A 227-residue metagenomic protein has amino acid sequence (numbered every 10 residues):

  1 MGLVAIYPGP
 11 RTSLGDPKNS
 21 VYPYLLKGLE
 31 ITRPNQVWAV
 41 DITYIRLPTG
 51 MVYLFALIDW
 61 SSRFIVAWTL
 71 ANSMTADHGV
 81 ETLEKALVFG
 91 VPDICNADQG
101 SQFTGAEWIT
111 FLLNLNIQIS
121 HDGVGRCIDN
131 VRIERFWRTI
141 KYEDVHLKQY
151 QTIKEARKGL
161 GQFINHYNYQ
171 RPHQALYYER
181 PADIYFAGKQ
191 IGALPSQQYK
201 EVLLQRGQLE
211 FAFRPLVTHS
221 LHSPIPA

Functional and structural regions predicted by a protein language model:
M1-P34, R180-I191: Basic, flexible linker segments flanking DNA-binding modules in nucleic acid-interacting mobile-element proteins
G15-P17, A97-Q99, F103-L112, I119-K141 (+2 more regions): RNase H-like two-metal-ion nuclease catalytic core shared by retroviral integrases and related mobile-element nucleases
I31-V66, N72-S73: An active-site-proximal beta-strand-loop segment
G50, W68-G90, I94, S101-T104: Active-site beta-loop-alpha junctions of metal-dependent nucleic acid enzymes, especially the RNase H-like/DDE
R63, C95-D98: Buried hydrophobic side chains on well-structured beta-strands
F64-W68, I119-D122, H146-L147: Short small-residue beta-strand/loop micro-motif enriched in glycine and branched aliphatics
L113-L115, T139-A227: C-terminal domain-tail junction helix/linker
